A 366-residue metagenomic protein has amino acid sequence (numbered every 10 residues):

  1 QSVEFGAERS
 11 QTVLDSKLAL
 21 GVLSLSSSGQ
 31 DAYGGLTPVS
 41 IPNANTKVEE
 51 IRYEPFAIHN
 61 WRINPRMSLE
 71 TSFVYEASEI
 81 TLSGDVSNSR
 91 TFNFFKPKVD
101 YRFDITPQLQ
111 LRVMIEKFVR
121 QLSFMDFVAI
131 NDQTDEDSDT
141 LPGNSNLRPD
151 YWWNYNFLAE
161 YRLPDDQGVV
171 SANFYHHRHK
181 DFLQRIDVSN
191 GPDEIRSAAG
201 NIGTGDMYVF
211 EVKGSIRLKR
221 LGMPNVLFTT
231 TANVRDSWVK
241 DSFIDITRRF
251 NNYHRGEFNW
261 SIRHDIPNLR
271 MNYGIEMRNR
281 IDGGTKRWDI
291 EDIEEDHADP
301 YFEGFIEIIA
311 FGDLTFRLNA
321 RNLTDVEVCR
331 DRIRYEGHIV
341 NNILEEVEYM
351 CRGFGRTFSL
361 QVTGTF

Functional and structural regions predicted by a protein language model:
Q1-G84, D104, V209-I216, M223-T231: Face-selective signature of the C-terminal outer-membrane beta-barrel domain
R9-D15, Y75-T81, I115-Q121, I130 (+8 more regions): Transmembrane beta-strands of outer-membrane beta-barrel pores
V13-N43, F92, N131-G143, Q184-N201 (+1 more regions): Surface-exposed loop/turn segments flanking beta-strands in extracellular/periplasmic regions
L36-P38, P42, N144, R148 (+4 more regions): Outer membrane beta-barrel strand-and-loop segments of large Gram-negative receptors, especially TonB-dependent
N45-I51, V86-N93, D132-Q133, S145-Y151 (+4 more regions): Replace "Gram-negative outer membrane beta-barrel proteins" with "bacterial and organellar outer membrane beta-barrel
N64-S68, D104-Q108, W152, L163-D166 (+6 more regions): Outer-membrane beta-barrel channels and translocator barrels
P65, S78, F174-R178, R196-K286: Gram-negative outer-membrane beta-barrel transporters
K180-D181, I281-K286, I306-F366: C-terminal beta-signal and adjacent terminal beta-strands/loops of Gram-negative outer-membrane beta-barrel proteins
